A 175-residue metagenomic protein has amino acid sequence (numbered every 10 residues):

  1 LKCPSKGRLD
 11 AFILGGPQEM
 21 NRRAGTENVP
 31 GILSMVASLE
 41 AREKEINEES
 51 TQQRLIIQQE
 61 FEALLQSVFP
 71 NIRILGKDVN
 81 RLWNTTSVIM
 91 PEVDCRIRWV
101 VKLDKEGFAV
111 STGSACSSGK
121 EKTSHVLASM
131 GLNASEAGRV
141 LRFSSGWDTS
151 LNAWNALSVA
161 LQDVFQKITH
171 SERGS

Functional and structural regions predicted by a protein language model:
L1-S175: Pyridoxal 5′-phosphate
